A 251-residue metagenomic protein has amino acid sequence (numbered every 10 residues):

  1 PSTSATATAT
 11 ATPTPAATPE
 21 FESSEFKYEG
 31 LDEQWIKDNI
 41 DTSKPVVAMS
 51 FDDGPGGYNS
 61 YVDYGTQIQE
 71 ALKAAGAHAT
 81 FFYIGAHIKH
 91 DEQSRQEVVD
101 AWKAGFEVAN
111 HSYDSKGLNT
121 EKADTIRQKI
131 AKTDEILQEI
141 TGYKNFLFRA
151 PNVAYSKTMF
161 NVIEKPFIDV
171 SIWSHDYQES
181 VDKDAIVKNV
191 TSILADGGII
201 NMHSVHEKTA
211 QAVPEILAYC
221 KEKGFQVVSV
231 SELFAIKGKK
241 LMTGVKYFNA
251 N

Functional and structural regions predicted by a protein language model:
S2-E20: Ser/Thr-rich, Proline-interspersed low-complexity disordered segments
P15, P19-G117, T125, K129-E139 (+1 more regions): Active-site beta->alpha N-cap acidic-glycine motif
Q67-E70, K89-Q96, K103, Y113-N249: Catalytic domains of cell-wall/extracellular-matrix polysaccharide-remodeling enzymes, centered on de-N-acetylation
